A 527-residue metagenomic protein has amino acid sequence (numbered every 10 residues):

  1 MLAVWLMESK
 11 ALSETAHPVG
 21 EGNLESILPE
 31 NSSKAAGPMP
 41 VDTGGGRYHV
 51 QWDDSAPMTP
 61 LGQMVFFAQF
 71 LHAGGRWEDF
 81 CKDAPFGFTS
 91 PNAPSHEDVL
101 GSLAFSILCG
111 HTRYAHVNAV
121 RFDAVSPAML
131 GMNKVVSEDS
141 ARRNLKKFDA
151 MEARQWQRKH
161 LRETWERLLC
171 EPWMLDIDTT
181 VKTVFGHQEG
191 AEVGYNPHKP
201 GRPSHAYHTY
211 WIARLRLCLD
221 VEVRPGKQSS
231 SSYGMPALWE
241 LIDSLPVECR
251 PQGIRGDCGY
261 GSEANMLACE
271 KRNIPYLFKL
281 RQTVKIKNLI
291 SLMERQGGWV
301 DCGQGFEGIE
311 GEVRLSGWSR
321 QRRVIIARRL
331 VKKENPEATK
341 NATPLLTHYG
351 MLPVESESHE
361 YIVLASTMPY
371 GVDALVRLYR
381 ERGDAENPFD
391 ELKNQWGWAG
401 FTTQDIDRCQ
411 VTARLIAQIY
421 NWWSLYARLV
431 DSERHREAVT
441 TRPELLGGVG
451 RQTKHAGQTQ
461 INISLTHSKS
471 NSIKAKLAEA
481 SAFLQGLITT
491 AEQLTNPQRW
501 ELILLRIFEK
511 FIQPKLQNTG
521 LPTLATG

Functional and structural regions predicted by a protein language model:
L2-R202, H208-V247, G450-G527: Dynamic "connector" segments at or just before major functional cores
E8, L12-E14, V19, G37-V50 (+3 more regions): An anionic, glycine-rich sequence signature occurring as long contiguous blocks
M58, T89-D98, V354-E355, T403-A413: Structural motif
F70, S102-L103, V117, S137 (+9 more regions): Short, conserved catalytic/metal-binding motifs centered on acidic residues
V117, V181, V372-L415, I419-Y426: Short amphipathic alpha-helical "interface-anchor" segments enriched in bulky aromatics
E189-G194, A268-I274, S291-G297: Short secondary-structure boundary/capping segments
Q228-K285: Domain-level cores of phosphate- or acyl-group-handling catalytic modules
A399-N462: Basic, amphipathic alpha-helical segments enriched in Lys/Arg and hydrophobic/aromatic residues
